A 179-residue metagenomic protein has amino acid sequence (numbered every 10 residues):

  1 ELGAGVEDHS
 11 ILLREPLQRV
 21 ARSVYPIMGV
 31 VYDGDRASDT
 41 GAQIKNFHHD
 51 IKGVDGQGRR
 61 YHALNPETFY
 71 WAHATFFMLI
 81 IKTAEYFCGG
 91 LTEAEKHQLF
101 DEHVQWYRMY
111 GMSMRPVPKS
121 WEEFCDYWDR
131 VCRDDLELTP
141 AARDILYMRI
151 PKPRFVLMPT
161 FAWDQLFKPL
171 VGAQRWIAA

Functional and structural regions predicted by a protein language model:
E1-A179: Mature, function-bearing regions of proteins
